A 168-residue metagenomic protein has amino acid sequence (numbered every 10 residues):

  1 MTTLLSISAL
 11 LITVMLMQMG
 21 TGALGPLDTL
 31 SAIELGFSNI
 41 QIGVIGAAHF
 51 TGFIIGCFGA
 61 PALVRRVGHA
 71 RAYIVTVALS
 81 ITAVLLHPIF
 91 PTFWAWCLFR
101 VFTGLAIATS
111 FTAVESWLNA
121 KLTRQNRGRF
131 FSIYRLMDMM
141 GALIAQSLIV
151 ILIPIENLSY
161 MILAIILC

Functional and structural regions predicted by a protein language model:
T3-F50: Helix-loop boundary and gating motifs at the non-cytosolic
G56-G68, I153: Helix-to-loop junctions at the C-terminal end of transmembrane segments in multipass secondary transporters
G68, I89-W94: Helix-breaking motifs and short loop linkers at transmembrane-helix boundaries and internal kinks in secondary membrane
A78-P91: C-terminal ends and interior cores of transmembrane alpha-helices in multi-pass membrane transporters/permeases
W94-F102: Paired small-residue
T109-L122: Intracellular juxtamembrane helix-capping segments at the cytosolic ends of symmetry-related transmembrane helices
Y160-C168: Symmetry-related core transmembrane helices of the 12-TM Major Facilitator Superfamily/SLC fold
